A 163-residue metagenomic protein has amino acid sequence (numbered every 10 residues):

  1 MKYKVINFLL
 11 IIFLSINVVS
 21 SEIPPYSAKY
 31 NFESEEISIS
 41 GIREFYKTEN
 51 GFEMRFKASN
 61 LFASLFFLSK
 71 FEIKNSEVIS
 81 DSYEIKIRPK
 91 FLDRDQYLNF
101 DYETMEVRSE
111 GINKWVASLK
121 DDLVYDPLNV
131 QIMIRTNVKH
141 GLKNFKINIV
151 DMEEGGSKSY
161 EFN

Functional and structural regions predicted by a protein language model:
K2-I11: Sec-dependent signal peptide recognition, specifically the positively charged N-region followed immediately by
S15-N17: N-terminal signal peptide c-region/cleavage motif recognized by signal peptidases
V19-L68, Y83-N99: N-terminal cleavable signal peptides for secretion/export
N50-E53, V78, M105-R108: Hydrophobic residues embedded in beta-strands of well-ordered beta-sheets
G51-L61, E72, G155-N163: Gly/Pro-enriched, hydrophobic low-complexity segments that function as extracytoplasmic propeptides/linkers
K74-D81: Short helix C-cap/helix-to-loop transition motifs enriched in small/turn-promoting residues
D95-N163: Solvent-exposed helix/loop surface patches that form functional interfaces
